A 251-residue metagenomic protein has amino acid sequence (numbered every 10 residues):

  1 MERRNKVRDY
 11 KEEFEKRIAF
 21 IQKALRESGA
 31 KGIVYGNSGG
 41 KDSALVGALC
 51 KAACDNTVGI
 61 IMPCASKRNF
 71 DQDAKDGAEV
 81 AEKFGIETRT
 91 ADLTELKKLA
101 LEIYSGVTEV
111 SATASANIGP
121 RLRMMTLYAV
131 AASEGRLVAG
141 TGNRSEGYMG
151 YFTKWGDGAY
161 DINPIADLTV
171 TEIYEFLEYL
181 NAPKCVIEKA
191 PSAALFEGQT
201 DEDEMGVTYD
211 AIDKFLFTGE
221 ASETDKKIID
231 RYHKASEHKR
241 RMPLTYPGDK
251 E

Functional and structural regions predicted by a protein language model:
E2-Y35, L49-A52, V58, A65-D73 (+5 more regions): ATP/NTP-dependent adenylation/nucleotidyl-transfer catalytic domains that generate, transfer, or process NMP-activated
G40: Conserved G/P- and acidic residue-centered "switch" motifs that form tight phosphate/ATP-binding loops in soluble
S43: Catalytic nucleophile loop
R121: Catalytic-core regions of hydrolytic enzymes
